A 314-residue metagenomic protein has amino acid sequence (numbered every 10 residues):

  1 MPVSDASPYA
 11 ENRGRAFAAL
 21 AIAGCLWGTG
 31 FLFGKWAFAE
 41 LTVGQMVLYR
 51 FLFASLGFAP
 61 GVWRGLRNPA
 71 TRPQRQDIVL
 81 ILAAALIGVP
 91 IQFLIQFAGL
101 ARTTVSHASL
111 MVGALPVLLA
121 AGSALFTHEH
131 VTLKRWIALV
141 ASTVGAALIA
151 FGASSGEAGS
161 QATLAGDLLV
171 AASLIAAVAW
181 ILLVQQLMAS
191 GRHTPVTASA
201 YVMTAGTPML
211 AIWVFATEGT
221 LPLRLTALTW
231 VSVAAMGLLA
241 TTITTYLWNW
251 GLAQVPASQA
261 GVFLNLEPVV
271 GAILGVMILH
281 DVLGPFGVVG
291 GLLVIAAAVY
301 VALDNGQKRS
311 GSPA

Functional and structural regions predicted by a protein language model:
P2, R15-A16, E40-I91, P116-G122 (+6 more regions): Transmembrane alpha-helices of multi-pass small-molecule transport proteins
P2-L48, G156-Q186, P208-I212, S312-A314: Glycine-/small-residue-enriched transmembrane alpha-helix faces in small-molecule transporters and effluxers
N12-F17, E40-G44, L48, T71-I78 (+4 more regions): Juxtamembrane helix-entry segments on the extracytoplasmic side of multipass membrane proteins
A23-G24, Y49, A108-A114, L183-T207 (+1 more regions): Helix-helix packing/entry segments at the starts of transmembrane helices
L26-F31, A59-V112, L148, G237-V255: Specific transmembrane alpha-helical segments of multi-pass solute transporters/efflux pumps, especially DMT/EamA
F33-W36, E40, A54-P73, T143-S160 (+4 more regions): Membrane-interface helix-cap regions at the ends of transmembrane helices in multi-pass membrane proteins
Q45-L56, G88, Q92-L139, A257-V276: Specific alpha-helical transmembrane segments that line the substrate/conduction pathway and gating interfaces
F58, G122, V131-A153, L174-A177 (+3 more regions): Hydrophobic transmembrane alpha-helices of multi-pass small-molecule transport proteins
